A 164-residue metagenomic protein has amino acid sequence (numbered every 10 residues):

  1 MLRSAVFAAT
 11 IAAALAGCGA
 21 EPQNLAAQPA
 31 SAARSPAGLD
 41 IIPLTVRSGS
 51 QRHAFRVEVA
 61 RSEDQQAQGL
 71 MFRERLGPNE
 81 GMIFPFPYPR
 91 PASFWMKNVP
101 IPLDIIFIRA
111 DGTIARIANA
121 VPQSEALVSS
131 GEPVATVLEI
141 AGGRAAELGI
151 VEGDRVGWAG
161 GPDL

Functional and structural regions predicted by a protein language model:
M1-A8: Bacterial N-terminal signal peptides that target proteins for export
A14-G17: C-terminal motif of bacterial Sec signal peptides marking the signal peptidase cleavage site
G19-L164: Compact, glycine-rich, soluble single-domain proteins
